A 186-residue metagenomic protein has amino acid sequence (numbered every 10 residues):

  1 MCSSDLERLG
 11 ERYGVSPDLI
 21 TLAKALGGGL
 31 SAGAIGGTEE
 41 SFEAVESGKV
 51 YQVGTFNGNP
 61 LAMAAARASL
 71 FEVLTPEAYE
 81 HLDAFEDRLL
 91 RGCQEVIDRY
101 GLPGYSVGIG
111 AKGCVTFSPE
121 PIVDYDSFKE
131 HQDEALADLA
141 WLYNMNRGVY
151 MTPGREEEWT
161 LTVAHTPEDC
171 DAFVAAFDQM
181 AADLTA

Functional and structural regions predicted by a protein language model:
M1-A186: Conserved N-terminal phosphate-binding loop of PLP-dependent enzymes in the Aspartate aminotransferase
